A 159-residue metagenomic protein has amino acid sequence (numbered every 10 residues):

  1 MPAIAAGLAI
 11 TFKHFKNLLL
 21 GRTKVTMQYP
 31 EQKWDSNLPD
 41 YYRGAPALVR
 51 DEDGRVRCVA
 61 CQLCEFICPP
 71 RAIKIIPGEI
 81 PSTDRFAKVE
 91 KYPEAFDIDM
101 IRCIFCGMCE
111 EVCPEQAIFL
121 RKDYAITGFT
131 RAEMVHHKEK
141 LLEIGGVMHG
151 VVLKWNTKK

Functional and structural regions predicted by a protein language model:
M1-R102, E111, E115-K159: Non-ligating segments of multi-cofactor redox enzymes
C106: Conserved strand-turn element in the central/C-terminal portion of the radical SAM core barrel that lines
